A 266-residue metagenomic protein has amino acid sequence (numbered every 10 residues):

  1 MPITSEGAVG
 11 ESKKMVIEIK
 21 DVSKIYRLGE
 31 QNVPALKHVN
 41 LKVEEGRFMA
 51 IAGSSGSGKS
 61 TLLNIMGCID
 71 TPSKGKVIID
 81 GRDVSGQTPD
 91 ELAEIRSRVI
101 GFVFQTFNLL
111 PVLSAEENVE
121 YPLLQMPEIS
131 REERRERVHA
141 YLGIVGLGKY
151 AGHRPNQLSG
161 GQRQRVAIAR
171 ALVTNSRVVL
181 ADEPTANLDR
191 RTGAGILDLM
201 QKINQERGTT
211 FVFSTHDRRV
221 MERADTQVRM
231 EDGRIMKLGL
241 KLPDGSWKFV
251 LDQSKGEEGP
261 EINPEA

Functional and structural regions predicted by a protein language model:
P2-E11: Pre-NBD coupling/linker segments of ABC/ABC-like ATPases
I3, N263-A266: Non-catalytic connector elements of ABC transporters
T4, Q31, S130, A181 (+2 more regions): Alpha-helix capping and helix-coil boundary motifs
E11-V16, N263: A short, polar/charged loop/turn motif at coil->beta-strand junctions and beta-hairpin connectors
M15-R223, Q227-M230: ABC family nucleotide-binding domain
R234-I262: Conserved beta-strand-loop-alpha-helix hinge in the C-terminal portion of ABC ATPase nucleotide-binding domains
